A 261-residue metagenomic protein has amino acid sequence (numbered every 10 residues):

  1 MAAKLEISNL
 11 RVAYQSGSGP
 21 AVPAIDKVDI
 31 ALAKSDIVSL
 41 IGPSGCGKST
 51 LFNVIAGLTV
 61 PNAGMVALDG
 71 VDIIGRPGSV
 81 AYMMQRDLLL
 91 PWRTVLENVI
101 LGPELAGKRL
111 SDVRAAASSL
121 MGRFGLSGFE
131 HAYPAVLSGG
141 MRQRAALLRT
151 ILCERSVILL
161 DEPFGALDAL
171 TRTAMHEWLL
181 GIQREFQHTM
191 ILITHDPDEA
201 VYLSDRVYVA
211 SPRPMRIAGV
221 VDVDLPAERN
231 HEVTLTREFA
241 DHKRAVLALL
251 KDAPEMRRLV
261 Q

Functional and structural regions predicted by a protein language model:
M1-A2, Q261: Short, low-complexity, intrinsically disordered N-terminal peptides in bacterial proteins
A2-D198, L203: ABC family nucleotide-binding domain
A13-S16, P226-A227, D252: Active-site/binding-pocket entry motifs
L68, V209-A210: Short hydrophobic beta-strand elements within the C-terminal catalytic ATPase subdomain
R206: Short, glycine/charged-rich "phosphate-handling" switch motifs in NTP-dependent and phosphotransfer domains
P212-H242: Conserved beta-strand-loop-alpha-helix hinge in the C-terminal portion of ABC ATPase nucleotide-binding domains
V233-Q261: Non-catalytic connector elements of ABC transporters
